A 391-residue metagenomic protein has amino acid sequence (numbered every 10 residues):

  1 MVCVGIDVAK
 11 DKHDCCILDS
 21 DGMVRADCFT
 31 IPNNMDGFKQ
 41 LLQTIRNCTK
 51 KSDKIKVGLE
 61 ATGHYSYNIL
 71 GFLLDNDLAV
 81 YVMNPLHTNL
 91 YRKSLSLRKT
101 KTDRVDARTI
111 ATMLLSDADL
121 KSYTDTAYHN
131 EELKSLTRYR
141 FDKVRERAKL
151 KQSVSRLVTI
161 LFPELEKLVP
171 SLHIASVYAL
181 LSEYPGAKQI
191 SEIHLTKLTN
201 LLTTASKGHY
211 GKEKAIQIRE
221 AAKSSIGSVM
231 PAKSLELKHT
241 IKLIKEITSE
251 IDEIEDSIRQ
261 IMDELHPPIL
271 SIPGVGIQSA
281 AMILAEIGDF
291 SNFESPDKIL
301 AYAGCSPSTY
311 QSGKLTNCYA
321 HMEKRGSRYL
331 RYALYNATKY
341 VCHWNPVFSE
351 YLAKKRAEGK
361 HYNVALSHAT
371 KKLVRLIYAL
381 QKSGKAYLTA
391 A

Functional and structural regions predicted by a protein language model:
M1-A391: A detector of single, family-specific signature residues that are central to catalytic or substrate-handling motifs
